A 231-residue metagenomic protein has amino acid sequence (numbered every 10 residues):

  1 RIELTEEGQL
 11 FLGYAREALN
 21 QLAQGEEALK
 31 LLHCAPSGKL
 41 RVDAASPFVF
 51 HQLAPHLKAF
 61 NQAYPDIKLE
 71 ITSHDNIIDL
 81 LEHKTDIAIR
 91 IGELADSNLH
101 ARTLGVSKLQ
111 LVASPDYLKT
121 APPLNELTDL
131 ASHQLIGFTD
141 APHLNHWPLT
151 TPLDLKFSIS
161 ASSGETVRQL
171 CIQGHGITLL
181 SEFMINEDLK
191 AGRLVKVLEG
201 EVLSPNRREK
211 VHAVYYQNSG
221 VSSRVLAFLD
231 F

Functional and structural regions predicted by a protein language model:
E3-L31: Alpha-helical "hinge/linker" immediately C-terminal to small N-terminal DNA-binding modules
F11, F60, F228-F231: Conserved hydrophobic/aromatic "anchor" residues that stabilize well-ordered secondary structure elements
S37-H100: Central regulatory/effector-binding core of bacterial HTH transcription factors
K39-D43, A88, I136, T178 (+1 more regions): Short, well-ordered beta-strand segments
L94-H212: C-terminal regulatory
E199-F231: A late-sequence structural motif
